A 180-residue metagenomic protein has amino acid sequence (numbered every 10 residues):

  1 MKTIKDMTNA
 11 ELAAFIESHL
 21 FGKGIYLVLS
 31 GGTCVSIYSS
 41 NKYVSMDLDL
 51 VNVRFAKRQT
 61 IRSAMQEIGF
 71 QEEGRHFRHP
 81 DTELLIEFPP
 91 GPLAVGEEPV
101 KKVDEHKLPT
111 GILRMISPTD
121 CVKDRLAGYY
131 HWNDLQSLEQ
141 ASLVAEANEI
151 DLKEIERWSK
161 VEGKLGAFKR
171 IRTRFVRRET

Functional and structural regions predicted by a protein language model:
M1-T180: Compositionally biased terminal segments of proteins
